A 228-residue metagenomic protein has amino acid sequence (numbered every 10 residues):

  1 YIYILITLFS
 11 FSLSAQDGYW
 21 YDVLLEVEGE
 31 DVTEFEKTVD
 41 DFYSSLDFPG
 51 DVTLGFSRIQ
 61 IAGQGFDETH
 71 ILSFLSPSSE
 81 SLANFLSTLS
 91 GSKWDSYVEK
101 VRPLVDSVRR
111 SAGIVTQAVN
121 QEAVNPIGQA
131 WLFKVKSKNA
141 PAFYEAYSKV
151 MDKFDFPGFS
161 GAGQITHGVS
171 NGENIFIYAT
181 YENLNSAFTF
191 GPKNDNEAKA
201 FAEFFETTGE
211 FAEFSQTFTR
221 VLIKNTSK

Functional and structural regions predicted by a protein language model:
Y1-G18: Bacterial Sec-dependent N-terminal signal peptides
A15-K228: Short S/T/G/P-rich N-terminal loop/turn motif that feeds into the first structured element of a domain
